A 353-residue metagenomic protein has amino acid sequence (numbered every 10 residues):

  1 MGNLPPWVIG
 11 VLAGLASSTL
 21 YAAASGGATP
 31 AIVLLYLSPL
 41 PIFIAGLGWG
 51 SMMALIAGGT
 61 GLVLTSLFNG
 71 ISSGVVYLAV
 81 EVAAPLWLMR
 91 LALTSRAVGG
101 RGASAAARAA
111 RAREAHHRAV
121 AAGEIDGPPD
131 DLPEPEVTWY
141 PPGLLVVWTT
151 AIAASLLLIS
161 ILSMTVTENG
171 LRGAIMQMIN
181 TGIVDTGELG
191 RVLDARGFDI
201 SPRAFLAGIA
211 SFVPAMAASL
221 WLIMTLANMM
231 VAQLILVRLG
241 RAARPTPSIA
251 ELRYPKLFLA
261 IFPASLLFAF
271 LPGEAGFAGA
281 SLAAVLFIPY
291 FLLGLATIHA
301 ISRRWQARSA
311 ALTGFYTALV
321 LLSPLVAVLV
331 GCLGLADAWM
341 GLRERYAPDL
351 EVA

Functional and structural regions predicted by a protein language model:
M1-A57, Q306-V320, L325: Hydrophobic transmembrane alpha-helices
W7-L15, L55-G59, G74-A79, L145-V146 (+3 more regions): Hydrophobic alpha-helical transmembrane segments
P30-R90, L333-M340: Alpha-helical membrane segments and adjacent membrane-interface helices in multi-pass membrane proteins
G100-W139, V146-T149, A153-A210: Membrane-interface interhelical loops and short interface/amphipathic helices in multi-pass inner-membrane
P135-G143, A204-S219, R244-A264: Membrane-water interface at loop-to-transmembrane-helix junctions
V213-G240: Transmembrane alpha-helical segments in integral membrane proteins
V237-A296: Small-residue-rich helix-loop
P272-A353: Long, positively charged, glycine-interspersed low-complexity recognition regions
